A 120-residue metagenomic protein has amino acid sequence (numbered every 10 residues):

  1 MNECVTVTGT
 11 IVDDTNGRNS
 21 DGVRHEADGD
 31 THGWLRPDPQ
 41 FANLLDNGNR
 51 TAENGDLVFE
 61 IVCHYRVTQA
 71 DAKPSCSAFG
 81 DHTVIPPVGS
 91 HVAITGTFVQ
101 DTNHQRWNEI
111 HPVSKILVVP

Functional and structural regions predicted by a protein language model:
M1-E3: Short boundary/loop segments of OB/S1/cold-shock single-stranded nucleic-acid-binding domains
V5-T6, I11-P120: OB-fold single-stranded nucleic acid-binding module
